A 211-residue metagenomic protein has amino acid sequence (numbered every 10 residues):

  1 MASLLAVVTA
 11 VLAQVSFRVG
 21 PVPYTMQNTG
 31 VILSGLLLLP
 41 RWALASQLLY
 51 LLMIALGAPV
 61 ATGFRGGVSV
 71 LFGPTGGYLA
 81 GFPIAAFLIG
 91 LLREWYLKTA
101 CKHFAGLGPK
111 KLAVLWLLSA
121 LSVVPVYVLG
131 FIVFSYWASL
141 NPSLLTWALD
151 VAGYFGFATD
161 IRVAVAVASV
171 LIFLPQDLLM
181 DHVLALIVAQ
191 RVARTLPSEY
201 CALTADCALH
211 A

Functional and structural regions predicted by a protein language model:
M1-L51, L56-V60: Hydrophobic transmembrane alpha-helices
A2-S3, T29, L33, A43-L49 (+4 more regions): Hydrophobic alpha-helical transmembrane segments
T9-L12, S46, I54, A85 (+4 more regions): Alpha-helical transmembrane segments of multipass membrane proteins
V15, L37, G63-F64, L92 (+2 more regions): Helix-loop junctions at the membrane-solvent interface of multi-pass transporters, primarily the C-terminal
F17-P21, P59-V70, L140-W147: Membrane-interface helix termini and inter-helical loops of multi-pass transporters
P23-Q27, G66-G76, L171: Non-cytosolic membrane-interface motifs at loop->transmembrane helix junctions
S69-I84, L179, V183: Membrane-interface loop-to-helix entry segments
Y96-A211: Membrane-embedded alpha-helical hairpins and interfacial helices in multi-pass inner-membrane proteins
